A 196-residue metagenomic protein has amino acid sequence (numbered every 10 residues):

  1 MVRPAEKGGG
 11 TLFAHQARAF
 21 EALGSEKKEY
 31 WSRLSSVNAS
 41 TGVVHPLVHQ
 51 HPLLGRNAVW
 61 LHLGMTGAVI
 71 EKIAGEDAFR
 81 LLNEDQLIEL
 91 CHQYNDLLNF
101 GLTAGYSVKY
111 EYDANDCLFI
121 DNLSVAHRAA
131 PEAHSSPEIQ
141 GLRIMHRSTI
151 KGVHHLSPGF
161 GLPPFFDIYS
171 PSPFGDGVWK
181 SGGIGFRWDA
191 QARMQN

Functional and structural regions predicted by a protein language model:
M1-D116, L123-N196: Non-heme Fe(II) oxygenase catalytic core, chiefly the N-lobe of the double-stranded beta-helix
